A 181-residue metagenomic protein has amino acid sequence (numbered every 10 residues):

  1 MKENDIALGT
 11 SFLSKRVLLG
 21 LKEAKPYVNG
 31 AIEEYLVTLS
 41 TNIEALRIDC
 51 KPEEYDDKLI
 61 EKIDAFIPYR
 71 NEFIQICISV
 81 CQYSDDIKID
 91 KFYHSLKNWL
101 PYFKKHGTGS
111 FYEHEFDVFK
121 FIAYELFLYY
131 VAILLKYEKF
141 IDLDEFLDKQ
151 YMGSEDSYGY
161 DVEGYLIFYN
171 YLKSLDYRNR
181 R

Functional and structural regions predicted by a protein language model:
E3-R181: Long, low-complexity, intrinsically disordered terminal regions
